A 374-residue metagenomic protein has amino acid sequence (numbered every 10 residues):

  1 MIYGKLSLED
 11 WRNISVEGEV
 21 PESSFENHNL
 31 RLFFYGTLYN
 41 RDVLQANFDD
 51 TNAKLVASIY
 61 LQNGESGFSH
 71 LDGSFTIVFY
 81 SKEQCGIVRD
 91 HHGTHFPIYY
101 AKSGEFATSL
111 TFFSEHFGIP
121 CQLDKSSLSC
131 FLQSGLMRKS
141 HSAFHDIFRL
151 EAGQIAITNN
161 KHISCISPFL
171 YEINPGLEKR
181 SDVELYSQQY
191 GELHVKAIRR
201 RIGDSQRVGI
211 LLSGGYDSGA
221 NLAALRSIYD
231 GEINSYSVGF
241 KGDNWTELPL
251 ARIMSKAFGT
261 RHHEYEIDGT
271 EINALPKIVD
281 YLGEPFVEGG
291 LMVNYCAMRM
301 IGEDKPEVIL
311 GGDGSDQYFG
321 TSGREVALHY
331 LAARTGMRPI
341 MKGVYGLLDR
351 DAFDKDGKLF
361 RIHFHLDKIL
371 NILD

Functional and structural regions predicted by a protein language model:
M1-N27, T37, G343, L347 (+1 more regions): Extreme N-terminus nucleophile/cap motif
I2, R41-T51, Q84-S181: N-terminal segments that mediate ammonia production and transfer in glutamine-dependent amidotransferase systems
G18-H28, S74-V78, M137-R149, I155: Acidic loop->beta-strand submotif enriched in PP2C/PPM serine/threonine phosphatases
N27-F33, E83-Q84, S103-G104: Beta-strand-turn-beta hairpins that frame and shape the catalytic cleft of phosphate-ester-processing enzymes
F33-H92, E184-D204, I210-L211: Conserved short alpha-helical segments that host acidic/polar catalytic motifs at enzyme active sites
N52-V56, D72-F75, K125, L248 (+2 more regions): Conserved glycosyltransferase catalytic-site signature
G67-S69, F144-F148, V287: Short Gly/Pro-enriched turn/cap motifs at secondary-structure boundaries
Q84-G86, I173-D374: ATP-dependent adenylate-handling active sites, centered on carboxylate activation for C-N bond formation
